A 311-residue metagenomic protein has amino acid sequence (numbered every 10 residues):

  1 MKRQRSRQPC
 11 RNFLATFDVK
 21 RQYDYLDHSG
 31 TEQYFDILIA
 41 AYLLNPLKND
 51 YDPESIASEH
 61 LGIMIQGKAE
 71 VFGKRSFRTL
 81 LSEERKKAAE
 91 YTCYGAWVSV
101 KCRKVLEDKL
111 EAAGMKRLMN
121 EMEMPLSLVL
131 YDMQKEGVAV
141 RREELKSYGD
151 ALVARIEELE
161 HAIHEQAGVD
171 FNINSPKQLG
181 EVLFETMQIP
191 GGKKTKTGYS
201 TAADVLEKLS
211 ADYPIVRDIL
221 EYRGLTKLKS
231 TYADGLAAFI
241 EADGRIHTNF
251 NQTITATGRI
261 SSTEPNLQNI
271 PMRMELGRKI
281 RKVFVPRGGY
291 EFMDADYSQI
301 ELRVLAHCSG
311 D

Functional and structural regions predicted by a protein language model:
M1, F13, V19, I56 (+4 more regions): Conserved "right-hand" nucleotidyltransferase catalytic core of DNA-directed polymerases
M1-H60, V153, A306-C308: Conserved RNase H-like, two-metal-ion catalytic cores of nucleic-acid enzymes
Q33, E291-M293: Protein kinase-like catalytic core scaffold
M64-A69: Proline-centered turn/helix-capping motifs that create local helix->coil transitions or kinks
